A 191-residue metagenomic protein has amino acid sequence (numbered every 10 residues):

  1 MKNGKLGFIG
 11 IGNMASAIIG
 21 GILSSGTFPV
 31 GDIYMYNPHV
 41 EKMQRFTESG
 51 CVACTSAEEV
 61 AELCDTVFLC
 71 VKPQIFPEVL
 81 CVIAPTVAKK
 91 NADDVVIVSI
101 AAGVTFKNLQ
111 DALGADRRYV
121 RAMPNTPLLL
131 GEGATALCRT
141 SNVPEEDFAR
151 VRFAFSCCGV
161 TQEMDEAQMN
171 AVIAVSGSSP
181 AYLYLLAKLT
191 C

Functional and structural regions predicted by a protein language model:
M1-L63, E132: NAD(P)+-binding Rossmann beta1-loop-alpha1 motif at the extreme N-terminus of oxidoreductases
S16, G20, S24, C81 (+3 more regions): Short, well-ordered alpha-helices that flank and scaffold nucleotide-derived cofactor binding pockets
S49, A57-E62, T66-L137, S141: Rossmann-like NAD(P)(H) cofactor-binding subdomain of soluble oxidoreductases
N108-R118, A134-A171, Y182-C191: Internal alpha-helical scaffold of NAD(P)-dependent oxidoreductase catalytic cores
V175: Catalytic, metal-anchored helix/loop core of enzyme active sites in primary metabolism
